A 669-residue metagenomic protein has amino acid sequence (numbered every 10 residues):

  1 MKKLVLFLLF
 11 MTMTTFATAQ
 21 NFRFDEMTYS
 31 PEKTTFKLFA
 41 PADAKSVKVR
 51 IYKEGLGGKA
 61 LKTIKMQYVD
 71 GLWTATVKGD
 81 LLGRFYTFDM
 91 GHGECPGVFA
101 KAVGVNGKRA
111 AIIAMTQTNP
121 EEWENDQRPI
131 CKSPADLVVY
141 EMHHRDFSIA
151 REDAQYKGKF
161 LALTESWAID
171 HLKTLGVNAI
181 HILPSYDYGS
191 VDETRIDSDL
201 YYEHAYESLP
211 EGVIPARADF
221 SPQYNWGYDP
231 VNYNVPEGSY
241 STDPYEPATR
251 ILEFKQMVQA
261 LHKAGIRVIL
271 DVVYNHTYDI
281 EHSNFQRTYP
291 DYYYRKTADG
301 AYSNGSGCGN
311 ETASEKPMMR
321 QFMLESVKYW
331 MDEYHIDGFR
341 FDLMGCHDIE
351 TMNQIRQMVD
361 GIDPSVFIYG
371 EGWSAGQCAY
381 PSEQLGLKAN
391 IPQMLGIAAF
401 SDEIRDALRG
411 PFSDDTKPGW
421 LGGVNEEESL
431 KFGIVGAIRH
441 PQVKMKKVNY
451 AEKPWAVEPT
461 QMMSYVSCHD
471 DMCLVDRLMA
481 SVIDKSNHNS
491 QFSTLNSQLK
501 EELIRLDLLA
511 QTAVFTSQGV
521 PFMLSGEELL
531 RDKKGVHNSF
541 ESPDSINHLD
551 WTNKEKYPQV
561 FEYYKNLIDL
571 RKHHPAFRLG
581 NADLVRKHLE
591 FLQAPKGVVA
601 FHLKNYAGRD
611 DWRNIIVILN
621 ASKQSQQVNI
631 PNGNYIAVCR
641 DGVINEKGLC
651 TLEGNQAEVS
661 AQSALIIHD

Functional and structural regions predicted by a protein language model:
Q20-T35, Q67-G158: The feature marks proteins involved in alpha-glucan
S30-K37, A42-K45, H588-N629: Carbohydrate-binding surface patches
L38, D43-L56, A60, S625-G642: Beta-strand-rich binding/interaction modules
L38, M142, I182, L261 (+7 more regions): Conserved, mostly hydrophobic/aromatic
A40, L82-Y86, C650-D669: C-terminal beta-strand-rich structural cap/linker in extracellular carbohydrate-active enzymes
I113-A114, R356-Q357, G361-S525, L529-L530 (+3 more regions): Conserved alpha/beta catalytic core and glycan-binding cleft of carbohydrate-active enzymes
R145-S166, D170-N178, L183-Y334, H347-I362 (+2 more regions): Substrate-binding/active-site clefts of carbohydrate-active enzymes
K446, D507, T516-V536, H548 (+1 more regions): Glycan-recognition and catalytic regions of carbohydrate-active enzymes
